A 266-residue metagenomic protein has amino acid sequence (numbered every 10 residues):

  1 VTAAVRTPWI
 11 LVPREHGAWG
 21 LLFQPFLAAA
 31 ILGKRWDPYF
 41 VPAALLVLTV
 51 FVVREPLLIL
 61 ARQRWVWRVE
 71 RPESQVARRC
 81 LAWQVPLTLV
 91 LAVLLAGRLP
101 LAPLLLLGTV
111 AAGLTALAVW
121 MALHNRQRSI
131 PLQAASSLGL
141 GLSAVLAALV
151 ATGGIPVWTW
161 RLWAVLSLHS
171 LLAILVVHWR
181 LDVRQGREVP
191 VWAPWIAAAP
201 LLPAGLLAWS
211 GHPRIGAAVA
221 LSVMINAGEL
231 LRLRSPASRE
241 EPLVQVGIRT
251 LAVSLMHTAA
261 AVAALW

Functional and structural regions predicted by a protein language model:
A3-T7, R54-V69, L114-S129, L172-P190 (+1 more regions): C-terminal ends of transmembrane helices
W9-G33, S137-L142, A252-T258: The first (N-terminal) embedded transmembrane alpha-helix
E15-A18, S74-R78, R128-G139, G186-I196 (+1 more regions): Cytoplasmic-side transmembrane-helix entry/capping segments in multi-pass membrane proteins
L27-A43, A92-L106, L142-W163, A204-A217 (+1 more regions): Helix-coil boundary and interhelical linker segments in multi-pass alpha-helical membrane proteins
P38-P42, R79-A116, I196-P236: Transmembrane helix-loop-helix
V66-L81: Juxtamembrane helix-capping/reentrant segments at transmembrane boundaries
W120, Q133-I215: Generic multipass alpha-helical transmembrane bundles of integral membrane proteins
V244-L265: Final/C-terminal transmembrane alpha-helix of multipass membrane proteins
